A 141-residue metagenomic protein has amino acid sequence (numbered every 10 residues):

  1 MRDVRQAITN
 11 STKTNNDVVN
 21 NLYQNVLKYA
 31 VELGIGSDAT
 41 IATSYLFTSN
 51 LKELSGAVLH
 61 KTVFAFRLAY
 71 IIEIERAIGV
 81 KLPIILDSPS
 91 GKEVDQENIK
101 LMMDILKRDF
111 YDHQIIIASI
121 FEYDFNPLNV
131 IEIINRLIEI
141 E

Functional and structural regions predicted by a protein language model:
M1-L22, V130: Long, non-membrane, amphipathic alpha-helices that form coiled-coils
S11, N15, G56, K92-E93 (+1 more regions): Flexible loop/turn segments at secondary-structure boundaries
N15-K52, V80-P89: Long, charged, glycine-rich C-terminal linkers/tails
N16, N20-Y23, S90-Q114: Charged/polar, low-hydrophobicity segments characteristic of intrinsically disordered regions and flexible loops
S44-R67, P89-E97: Conserved ABC ATPase signature
L54, I74-I78, R108-Y111: Conserved catalytic network of the ASCE P-loop NTPase/AAA+ motor domain
V58-P83: GG-anchored amphipathic helix commonly corresponding to the ABC/SMC/Rad50 NBD signature/C-loop
I99-E141: C-terminal lobe/lid and adjacent interdomain/linker elements of RecA-like ASCE P-loop ATPase modules
